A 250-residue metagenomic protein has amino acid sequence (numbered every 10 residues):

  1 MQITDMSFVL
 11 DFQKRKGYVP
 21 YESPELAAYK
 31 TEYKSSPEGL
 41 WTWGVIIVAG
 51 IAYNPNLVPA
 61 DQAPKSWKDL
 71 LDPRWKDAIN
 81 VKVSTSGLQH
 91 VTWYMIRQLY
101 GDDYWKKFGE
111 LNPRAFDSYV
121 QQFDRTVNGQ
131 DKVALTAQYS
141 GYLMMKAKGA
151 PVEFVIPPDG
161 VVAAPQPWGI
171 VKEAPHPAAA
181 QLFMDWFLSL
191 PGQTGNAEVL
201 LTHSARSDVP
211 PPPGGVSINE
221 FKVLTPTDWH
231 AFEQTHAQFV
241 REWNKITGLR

Functional and structural regions predicted by a protein language model:
Q2-Q130: Extracytoplasmic ligand-binding site segments that recognize negatively charged/polar headgroups
V9-D11, K132-P151, L200: A ligand-binding cleft/hinge motif common to bilobed small-molecule-binding domains
L10, K68, K106, D124 (+6 more regions): Solvent-exposed, polar/charged alpha-helical surfaces in well-ordered, non-transmembrane soluble domains, broadly
A28-T31, I47, K107-G109, A115-F116 (+2 more regions): Periplasmic-binding protein-like
G50-L57, A164-H176, G195-N196: A bilobed periplasmic-binding-protein/Venus flytrap-type ligand-binding module shared by bacterial periplasmic
W75-T85, F187-P210: Periplasmic-binding protein-like
Y104-K107, Q166, P175-F187, G195-E198: Short amphipathic alpha-helical coupling segments at ligand-binding clamshell hinges and other catalytic/signaling
T194-R250: C-terminal capping/gating helix-and-loop segments adjacent to ligand/active sites or protein-protein/ligand interfaces
